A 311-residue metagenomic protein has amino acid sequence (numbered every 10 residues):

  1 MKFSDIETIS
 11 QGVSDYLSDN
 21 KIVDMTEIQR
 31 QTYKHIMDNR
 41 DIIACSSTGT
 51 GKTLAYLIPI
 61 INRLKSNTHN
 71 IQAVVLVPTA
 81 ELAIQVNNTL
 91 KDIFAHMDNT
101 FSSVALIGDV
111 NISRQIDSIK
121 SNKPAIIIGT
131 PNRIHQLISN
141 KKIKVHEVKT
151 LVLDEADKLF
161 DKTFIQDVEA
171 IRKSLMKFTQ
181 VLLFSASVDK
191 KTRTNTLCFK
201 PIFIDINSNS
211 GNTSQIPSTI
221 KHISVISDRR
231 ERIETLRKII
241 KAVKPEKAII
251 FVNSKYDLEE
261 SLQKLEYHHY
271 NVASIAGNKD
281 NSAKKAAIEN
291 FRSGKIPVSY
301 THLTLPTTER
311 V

Functional and structural regions predicted by a protein language model:
K2-L303: Conserved helicase RecA-like core
H302-V311: Single conserved hydrophobic/aromatic residue that forms the stacking wall/gate of nucleotide- or nucleobase-binding
